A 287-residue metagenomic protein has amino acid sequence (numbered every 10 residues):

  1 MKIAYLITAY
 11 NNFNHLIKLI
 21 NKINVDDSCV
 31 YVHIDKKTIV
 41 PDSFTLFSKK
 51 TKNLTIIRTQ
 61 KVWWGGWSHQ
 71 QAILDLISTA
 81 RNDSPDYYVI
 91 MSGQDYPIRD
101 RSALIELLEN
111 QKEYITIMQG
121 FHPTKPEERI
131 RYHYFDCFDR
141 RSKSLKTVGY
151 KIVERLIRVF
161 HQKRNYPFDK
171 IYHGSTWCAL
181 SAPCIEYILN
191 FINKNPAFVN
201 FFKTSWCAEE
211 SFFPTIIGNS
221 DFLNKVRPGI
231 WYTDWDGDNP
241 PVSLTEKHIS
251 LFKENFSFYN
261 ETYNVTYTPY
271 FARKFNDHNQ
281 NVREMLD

Functional and structural regions predicted by a protein language model:
M1-D287: ER/Golgi luminal nucleotide-sugar-dependent glycosyltransferases, focusing on the catalytic module
